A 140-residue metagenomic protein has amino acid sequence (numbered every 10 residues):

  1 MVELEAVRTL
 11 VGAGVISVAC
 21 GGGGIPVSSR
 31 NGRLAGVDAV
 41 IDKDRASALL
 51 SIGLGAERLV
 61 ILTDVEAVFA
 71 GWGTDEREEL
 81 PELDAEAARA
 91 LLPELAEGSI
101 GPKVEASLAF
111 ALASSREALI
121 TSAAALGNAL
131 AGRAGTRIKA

Functional and structural regions predicted by a protein language model:
M1-A140: C-terminal catalytic "cap/lid" subdomain
